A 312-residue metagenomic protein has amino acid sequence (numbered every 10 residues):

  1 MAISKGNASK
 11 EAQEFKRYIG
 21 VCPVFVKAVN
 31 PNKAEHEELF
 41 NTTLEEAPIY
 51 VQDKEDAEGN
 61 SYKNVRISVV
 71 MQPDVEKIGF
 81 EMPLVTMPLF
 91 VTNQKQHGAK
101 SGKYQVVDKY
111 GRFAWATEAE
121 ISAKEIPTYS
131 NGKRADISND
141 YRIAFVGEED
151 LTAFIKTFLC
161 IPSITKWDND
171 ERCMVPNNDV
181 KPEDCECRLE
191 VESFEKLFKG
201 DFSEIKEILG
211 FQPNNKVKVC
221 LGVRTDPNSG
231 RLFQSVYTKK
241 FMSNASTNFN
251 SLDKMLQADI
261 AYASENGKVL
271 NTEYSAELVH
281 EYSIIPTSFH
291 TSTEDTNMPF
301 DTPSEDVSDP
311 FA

Functional and structural regions predicted by a protein language model:
M1-A312: Short beta-rich binding modules
